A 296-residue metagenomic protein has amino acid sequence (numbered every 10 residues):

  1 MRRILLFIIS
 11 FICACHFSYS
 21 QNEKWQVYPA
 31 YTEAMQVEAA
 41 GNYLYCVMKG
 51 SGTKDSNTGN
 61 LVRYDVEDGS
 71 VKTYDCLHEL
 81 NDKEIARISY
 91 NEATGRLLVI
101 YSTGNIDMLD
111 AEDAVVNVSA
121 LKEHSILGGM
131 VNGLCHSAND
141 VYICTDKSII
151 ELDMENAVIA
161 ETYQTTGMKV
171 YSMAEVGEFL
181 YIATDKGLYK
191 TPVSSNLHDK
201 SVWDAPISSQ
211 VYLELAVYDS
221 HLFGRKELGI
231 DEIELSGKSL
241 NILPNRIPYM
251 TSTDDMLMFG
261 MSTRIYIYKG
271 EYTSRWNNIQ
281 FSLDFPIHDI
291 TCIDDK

Functional and structural regions predicted by a protein language model:
M1-K24: Bacterial Sec-dependent N-terminal signal peptides
Q21-K24, Y31-E33, S56-T58, V66 (+3 more regions): Kelch-like beta-propeller repeat domains
N22-A40, C76-A93, V118-S137, A160-G177 (+4 more regions): Short coil-to-beta transitions that initiate beta-strands within beta-rich domains
Y43-V47, R96-V99, D140-I143, F179-I182 (+3 more regions): Conserved beta-propeller blade signature
K49-T73: Beta-propeller domains
G50-G52, G59-L61, T103-I106, K147-I150 (+5 more regions): Loop/turn residues immediately N-terminal
D65-G69, D110-A114, D153-A157, P192-N196 (+2 more regions): Short loop/turn segments that connect beta-strands within beta-propeller blades
V99-Y101, D110-V118, V131, T145 (+4 more regions): Contiguous, function-dense segments enriched for cysteine-driven chemistry and partner/ligand-binding capacity
